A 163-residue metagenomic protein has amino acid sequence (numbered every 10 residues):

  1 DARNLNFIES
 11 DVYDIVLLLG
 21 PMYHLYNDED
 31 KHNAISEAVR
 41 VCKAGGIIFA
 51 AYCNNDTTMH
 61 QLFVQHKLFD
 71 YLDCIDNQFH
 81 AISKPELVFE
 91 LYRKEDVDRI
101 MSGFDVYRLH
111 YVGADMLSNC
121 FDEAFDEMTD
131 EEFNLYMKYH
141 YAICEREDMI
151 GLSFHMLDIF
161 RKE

Functional and structural regions predicted by a protein language model:
R3-V16: A short acidic, Gly/Pro-enriched loop at the edge of an enzyme's catalytic core that lines a small-molecule cofactor
N4, Y23-H24, N55: Active-site micro-motifs of SAM-dependent methyltransferase domains
D14-E29: A short SAM/SAH-binding and catalytic strip from SAM-dependent methyltransferases
H32-I47: A short glycine-rich, Lys/Arg-flanked "PGG" loop and its adjoining helix->strand segment in the class I
I47-I75: Conserved class I S-adenosyl-L-methionine
F69-F89: C-terminal alpha-helical "lid/dimerization" subdomain adjacent to the S-adenosyl-L-methionine
L87-D105, L109-Y111: Short alpha-helix
H110-E163: A C-terminal cap/extension of S-adenosyl-L-methionine-dependent methyltransferases that defines the acceptor-substrate
